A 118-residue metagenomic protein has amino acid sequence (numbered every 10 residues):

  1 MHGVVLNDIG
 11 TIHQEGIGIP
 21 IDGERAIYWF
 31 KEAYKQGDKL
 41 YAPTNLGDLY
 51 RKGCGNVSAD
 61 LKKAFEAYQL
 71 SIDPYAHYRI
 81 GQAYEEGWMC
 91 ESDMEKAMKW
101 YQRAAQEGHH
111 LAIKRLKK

Functional and structural regions predicted by a protein language model:
M1, H13-I19, G37-D38, Y50-V57 (+2 more regions): Glycine-centered coil turns and helix-coil junctions that link the paired helices within alpha-helical repeat units
G3-V4, K39-A42, P74-H77, H110-A112: Helix-start (N-cap) detector for alpha-helical repeat units in TPR-like alpha-solenoids, especially tetratricopeptide
L6-E15, P43-K52, H77-E86, R115-K118: Hydrophobic face of amphipathic alpha-helices that form TPR/SEL1-like repeat modules and related alpha-solenoid
Y34, Q69-I72, A105: A conserved position within tetratricopeptide repeats
Y101-Q106, H110-K118: Leucine-rich solenoid repeat scaffolds
